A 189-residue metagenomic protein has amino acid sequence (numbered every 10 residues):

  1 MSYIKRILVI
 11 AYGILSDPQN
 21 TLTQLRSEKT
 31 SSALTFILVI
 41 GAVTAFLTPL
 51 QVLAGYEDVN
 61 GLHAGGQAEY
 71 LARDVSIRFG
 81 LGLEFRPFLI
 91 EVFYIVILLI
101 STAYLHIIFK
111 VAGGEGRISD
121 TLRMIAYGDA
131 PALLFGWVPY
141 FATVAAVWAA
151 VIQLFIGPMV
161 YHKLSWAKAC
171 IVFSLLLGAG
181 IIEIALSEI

Functional and structural regions predicted by a protein language model:
S2-A112: Selected alpha-helical membrane-embedding segments in polytopic membrane proteins
L47-G55, P139, I182-E188: C-terminal TM-helix exit segments that contain a strictly Trp-centered aromatic cap at the helix terminus
T102-L186: Hydrophobic alpha-helical transmembrane segments and adjacent short intramembrane/lumenal linkers of inner/organellar
